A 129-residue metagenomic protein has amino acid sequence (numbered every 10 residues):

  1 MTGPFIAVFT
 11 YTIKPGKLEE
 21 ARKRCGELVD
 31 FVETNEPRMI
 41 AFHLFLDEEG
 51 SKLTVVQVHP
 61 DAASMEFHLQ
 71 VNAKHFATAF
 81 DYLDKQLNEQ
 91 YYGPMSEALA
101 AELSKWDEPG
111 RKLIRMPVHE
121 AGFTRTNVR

Functional and structural regions predicted by a protein language model:
M1-L53, P60-V71, Y82-R129: Short S/T/G/P-rich N-terminal loop/turn motif that feeds into the first structured element of a domain
A73-A77: A short, acidic, amphipathic alpha-helical segment used as a generic capping/interface helix at domain edges
